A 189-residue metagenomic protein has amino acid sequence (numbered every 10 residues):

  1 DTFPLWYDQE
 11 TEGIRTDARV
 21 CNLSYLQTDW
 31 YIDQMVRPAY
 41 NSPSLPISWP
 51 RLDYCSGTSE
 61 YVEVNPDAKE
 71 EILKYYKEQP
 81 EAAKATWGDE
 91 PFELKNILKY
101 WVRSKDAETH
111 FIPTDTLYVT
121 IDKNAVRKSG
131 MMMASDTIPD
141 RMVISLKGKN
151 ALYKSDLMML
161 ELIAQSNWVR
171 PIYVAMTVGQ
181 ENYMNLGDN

Functional and structural regions predicted by a protein language model:
F3-N189: ER/secretory pathway lumenal C-terminal domains and tails of membrane proteins involved in glycoprotein biogenesis
